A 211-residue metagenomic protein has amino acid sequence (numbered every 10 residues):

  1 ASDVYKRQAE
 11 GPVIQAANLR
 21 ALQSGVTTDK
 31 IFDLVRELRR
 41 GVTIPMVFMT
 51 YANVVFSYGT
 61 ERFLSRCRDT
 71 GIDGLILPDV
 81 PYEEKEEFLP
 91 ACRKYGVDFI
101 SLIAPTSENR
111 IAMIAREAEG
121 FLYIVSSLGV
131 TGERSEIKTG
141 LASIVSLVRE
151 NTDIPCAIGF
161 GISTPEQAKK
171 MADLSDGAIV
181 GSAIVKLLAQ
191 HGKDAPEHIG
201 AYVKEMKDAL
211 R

Functional and structural regions predicted by a protein language model:
A1, C67, I114, M171 (+1 more regions): Conserved, mostly hydrophobic/aromatic
V4-Y5: Short, small-residue-biased leader/transition segments that mark boundaries at the very start of proteins
P12-V47, A91-I100, G140-C156, G200-R211: Alpha-helix-loop-beta-strand connector modules within alpha/beta enzyme cores
Q23-S24, A112-E150, L187-H191: Glycine/Thr-rich beta-alpha phosphate-binding loop at enzyme active sites
M46-T50, L75-L77, F99-L102, L122-I124 (+2 more regions): Hydrophobic faces of well-ordered beta-strands that scaffold small-molecule active sites in alpha/beta enzyme cores
M49-S57, P81-Y82, L102-T106, I158-P165: Glycine-rich beta-to-alpha transition loops that act as phosphate-gripper elements at the mouths of alpha/beta enzyme
I72-E84, D98-T106, A112, T131: Catalytic beta/alpha-barrel core
N109-A115, I162-A178: Catalytic cores of alpha/beta
